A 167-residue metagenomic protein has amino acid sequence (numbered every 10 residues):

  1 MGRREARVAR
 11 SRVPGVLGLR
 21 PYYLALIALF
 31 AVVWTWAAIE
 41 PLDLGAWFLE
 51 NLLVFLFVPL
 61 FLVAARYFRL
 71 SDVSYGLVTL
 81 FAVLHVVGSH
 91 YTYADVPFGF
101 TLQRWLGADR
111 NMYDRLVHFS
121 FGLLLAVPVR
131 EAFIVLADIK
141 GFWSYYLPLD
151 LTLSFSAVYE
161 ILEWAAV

Functional and structural regions predicted by a protein language model:
G2-V167: Bulky hydrophobic segments
